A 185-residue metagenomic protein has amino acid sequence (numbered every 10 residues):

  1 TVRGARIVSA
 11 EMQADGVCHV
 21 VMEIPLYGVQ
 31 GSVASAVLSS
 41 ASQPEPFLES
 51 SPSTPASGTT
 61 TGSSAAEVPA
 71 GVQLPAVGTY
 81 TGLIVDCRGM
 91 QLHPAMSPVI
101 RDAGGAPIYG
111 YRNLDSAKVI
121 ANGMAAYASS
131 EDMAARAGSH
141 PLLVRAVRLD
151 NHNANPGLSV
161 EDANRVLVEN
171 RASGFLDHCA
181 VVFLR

Functional and structural regions predicted by a protein language model:
T1-R185: Domain-level marker for long, solvent-exposed, non-transmembrane regions
